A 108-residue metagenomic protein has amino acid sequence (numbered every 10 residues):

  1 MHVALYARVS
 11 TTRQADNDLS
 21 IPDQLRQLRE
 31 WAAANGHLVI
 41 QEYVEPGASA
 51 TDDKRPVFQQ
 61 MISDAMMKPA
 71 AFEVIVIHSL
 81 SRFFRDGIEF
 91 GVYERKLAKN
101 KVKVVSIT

Functional and structural regions predicted by a protein language model:
M1-T108: Short, structured surface patches at the beginning of a domain
